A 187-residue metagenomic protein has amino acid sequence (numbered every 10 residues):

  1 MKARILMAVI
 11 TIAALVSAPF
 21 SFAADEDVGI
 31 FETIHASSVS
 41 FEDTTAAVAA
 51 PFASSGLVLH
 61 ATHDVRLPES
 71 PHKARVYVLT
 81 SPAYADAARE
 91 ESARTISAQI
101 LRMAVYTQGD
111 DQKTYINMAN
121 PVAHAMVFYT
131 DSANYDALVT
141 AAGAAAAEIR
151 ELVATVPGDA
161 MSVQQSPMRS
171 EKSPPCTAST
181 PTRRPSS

Functional and structural regions predicted by a protein language model:
M1-A8: Bacterial N-terminal signal peptides that target proteins for export
A8-S17: Bacterial N-terminal signal peptides
A23-E69, F128-T130, A145-E148, L152-S187: Terminal, regulation- and interaction-focused segments at domain boundaries
I34-H35, Y77-T80, V105: Short beta-strand element of the conserved SAM-dependent methyltransferase core
T62, T80, A119: Active-site-proximal beta-strand/loop segments in catalytic clefts of secreted hydrolases
V65-L67, A83-Y84, V122-H124: Solvent-exposed loop/turn segments at secondary-structure junctions within structured extracellular/periplasmic domains
K73-S81, A87-A93: Compact, glycine-rich, soluble single-domain proteins
S92-Y135, T140: Acidic/His-rich structured neighborhood in mature extracellular/periplasmic domains
